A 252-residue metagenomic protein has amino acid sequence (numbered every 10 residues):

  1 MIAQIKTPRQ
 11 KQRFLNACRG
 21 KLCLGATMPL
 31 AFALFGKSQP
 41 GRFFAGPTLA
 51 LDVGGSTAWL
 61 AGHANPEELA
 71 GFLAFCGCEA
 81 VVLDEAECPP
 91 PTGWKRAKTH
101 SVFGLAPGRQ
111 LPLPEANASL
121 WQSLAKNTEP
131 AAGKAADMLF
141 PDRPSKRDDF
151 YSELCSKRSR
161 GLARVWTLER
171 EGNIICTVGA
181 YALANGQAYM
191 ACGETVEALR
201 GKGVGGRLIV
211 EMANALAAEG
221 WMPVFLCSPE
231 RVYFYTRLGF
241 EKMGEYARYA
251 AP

Functional and structural regions predicted by a protein language model:
M1-G93: N-terminal charged segments
M1-T27, S101-F103, P107-D149: Short amphipathic alpha-helix that is part of the acyltransferase structural core
G54-W59, A182-A191, R200: A conserved beta-turn-beta hairpin within the catalytic core of GNAT-like acetyltransferases that forms part
N65-F72, A191, T195, G201-A218 (+1 more regions): Conserved acetyl-CoA-binding loop-helix of GNAT-fold acetyltransferases
C76-A86, L216-S228: Conserved GNAT acetyl-CoA-binding A-motif
E87-A97, G206, P229-Y246: Conserved active-site alpha-helix within GNAT-family acetyltransferase domains
R96-G108, E241-P252: Conserved catalytic-core motifs of GNAT/GCN5-like acyltransferases
K146-E194: A conserved beta-strand-loop-helix scaffold within acyl/acetyltransferase catalytic domains
